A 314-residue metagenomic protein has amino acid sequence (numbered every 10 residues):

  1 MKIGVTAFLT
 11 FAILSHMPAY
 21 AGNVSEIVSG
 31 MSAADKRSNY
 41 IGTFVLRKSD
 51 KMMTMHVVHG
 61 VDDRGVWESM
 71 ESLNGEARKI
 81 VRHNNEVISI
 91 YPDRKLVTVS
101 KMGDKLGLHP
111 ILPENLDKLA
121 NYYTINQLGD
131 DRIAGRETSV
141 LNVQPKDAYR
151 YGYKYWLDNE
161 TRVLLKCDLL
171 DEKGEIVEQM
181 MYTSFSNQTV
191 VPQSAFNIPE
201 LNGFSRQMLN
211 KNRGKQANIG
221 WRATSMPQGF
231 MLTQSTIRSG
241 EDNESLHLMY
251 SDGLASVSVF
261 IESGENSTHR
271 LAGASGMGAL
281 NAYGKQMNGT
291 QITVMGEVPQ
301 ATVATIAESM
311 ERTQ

Functional and structural regions predicted by a protein language model:
K2-V66, A120, D130-R132, S267-Q314: N-terminal leader/targeting segments and the immediate start of mature chains
K36-R37, H59-W67, V81-E86, R136 (+4 more regions): Short, solvent-exposed coil/turn segments at beta-strand boundaries
R37-T43, D63-S69, G135-N142, V163-K166 (+2 more regions): Short, hydrophobic/aromatic-rich segments at coil-to-beta transitions
H56-P110, K166-T183, N187: An acidic-aromatic
N74-E76, T124, Y149-Y151, G278-A279: Short, small/polar residue-rich loop motifs at catalytic or cofactor-binding pockets
V97-V99, D104-Y149: Short N-terminal edge-element motif at the start of the domain
D130, A134-N202: Gly/Pro-enriched, hydrophobic low-complexity segments that function as extracytoplasmic propeptides/linkers
G203-M287, A301: Short, solvent-exposed recognition patches
